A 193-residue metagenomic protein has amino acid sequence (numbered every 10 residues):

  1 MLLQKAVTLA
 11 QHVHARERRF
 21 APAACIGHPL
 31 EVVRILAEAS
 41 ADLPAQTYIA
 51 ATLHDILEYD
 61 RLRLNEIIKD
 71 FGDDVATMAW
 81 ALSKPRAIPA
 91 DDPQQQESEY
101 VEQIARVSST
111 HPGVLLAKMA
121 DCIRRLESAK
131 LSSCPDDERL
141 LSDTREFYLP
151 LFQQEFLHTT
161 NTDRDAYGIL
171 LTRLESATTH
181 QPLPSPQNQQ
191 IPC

Functional and structural regions predicted by a protein language model:
M1-C193: Active-site helical microenvironments for divalent-metal-assisted chemistry
